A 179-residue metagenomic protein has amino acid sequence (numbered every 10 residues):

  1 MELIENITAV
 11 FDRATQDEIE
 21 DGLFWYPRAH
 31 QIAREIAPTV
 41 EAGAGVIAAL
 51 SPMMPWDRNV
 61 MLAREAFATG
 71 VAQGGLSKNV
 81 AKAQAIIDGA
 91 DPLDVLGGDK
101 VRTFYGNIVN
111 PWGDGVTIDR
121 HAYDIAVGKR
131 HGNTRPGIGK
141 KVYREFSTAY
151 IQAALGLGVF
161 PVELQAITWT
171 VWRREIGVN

Functional and structural regions predicted by a protein language model:
M1-N179: HhH-family (HhH-GPD) DNA N-glycosylase catalytic core used in base-excision repair
